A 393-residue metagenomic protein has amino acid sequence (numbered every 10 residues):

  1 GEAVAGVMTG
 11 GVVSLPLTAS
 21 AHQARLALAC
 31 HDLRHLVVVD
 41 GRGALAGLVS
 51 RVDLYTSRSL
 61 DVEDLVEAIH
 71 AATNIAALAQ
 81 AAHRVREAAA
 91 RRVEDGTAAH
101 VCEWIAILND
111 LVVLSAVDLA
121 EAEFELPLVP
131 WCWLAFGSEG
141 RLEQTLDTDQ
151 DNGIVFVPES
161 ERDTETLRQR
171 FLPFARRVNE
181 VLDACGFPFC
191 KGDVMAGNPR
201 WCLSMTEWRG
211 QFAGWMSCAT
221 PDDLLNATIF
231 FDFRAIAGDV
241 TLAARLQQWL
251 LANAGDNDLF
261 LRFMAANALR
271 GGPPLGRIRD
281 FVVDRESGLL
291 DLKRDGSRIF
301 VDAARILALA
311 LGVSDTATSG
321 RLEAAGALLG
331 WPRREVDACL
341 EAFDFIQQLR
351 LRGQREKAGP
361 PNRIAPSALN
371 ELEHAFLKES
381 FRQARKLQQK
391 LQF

Functional and structural regions predicted by a protein language model:
G1, V7, L28, L36-L54: A glycine-centered beta-loop-beta connector
G1-V12, D149: Bateman (tandem CBS) regulatory domains
G10, V39, F156: Conserved residues at the C-terminal ends of beta-strands
S14-L33, V39-D40: The conserved cystathionine-beta-synthase
S20, D53-L54, D149: Histidine- and aromatic-rich ligand-binding microenvironments
V52-V66: Sensory coupling linkers of modular signal transduction proteins
D64-F393: A nucleotide- and high-energy phosphate-metabolite-utilizing enzyme signature
